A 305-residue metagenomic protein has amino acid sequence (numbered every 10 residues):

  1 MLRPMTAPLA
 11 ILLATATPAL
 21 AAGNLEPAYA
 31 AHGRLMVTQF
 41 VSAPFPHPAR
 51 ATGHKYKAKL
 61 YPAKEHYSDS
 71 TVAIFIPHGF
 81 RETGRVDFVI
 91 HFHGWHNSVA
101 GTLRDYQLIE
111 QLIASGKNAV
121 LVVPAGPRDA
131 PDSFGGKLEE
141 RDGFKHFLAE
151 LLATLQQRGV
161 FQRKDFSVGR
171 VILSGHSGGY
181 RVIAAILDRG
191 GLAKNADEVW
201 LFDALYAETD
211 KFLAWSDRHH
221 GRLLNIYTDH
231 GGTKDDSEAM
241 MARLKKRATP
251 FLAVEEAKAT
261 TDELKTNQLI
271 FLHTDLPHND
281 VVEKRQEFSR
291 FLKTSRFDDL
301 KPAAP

Functional and structural regions predicted by a protein language model:
A7-A16: Bacterial N-terminal signal peptides
A21-D87, L252-A257, L300-P305: A domain-start/cap signature at the N-terminus of enzymes
R85-F88, F92-L155: Active-site machinery of serine-nucleophile hydrolases
L103-L112, A185-L187, Y206-S216, E255-K258: Alpha-helical scaffolding within the catalytic cores of extracellular/periplasmic polymer-degrading hydrolases
R163-S177: Alpha/beta-hydrolase fold nucleophile elbow
Y180-G191: Short glycine-enriched nucleophile-adjacent loop and the immediately C-terminal alpha-helix near the catalytic center
A193-A204: A conserved short beta-strand
I226-M241, K245-P305: C-terminal catalytic histidine-bearing segment of alpha/beta-hydrolase fold enzymes
